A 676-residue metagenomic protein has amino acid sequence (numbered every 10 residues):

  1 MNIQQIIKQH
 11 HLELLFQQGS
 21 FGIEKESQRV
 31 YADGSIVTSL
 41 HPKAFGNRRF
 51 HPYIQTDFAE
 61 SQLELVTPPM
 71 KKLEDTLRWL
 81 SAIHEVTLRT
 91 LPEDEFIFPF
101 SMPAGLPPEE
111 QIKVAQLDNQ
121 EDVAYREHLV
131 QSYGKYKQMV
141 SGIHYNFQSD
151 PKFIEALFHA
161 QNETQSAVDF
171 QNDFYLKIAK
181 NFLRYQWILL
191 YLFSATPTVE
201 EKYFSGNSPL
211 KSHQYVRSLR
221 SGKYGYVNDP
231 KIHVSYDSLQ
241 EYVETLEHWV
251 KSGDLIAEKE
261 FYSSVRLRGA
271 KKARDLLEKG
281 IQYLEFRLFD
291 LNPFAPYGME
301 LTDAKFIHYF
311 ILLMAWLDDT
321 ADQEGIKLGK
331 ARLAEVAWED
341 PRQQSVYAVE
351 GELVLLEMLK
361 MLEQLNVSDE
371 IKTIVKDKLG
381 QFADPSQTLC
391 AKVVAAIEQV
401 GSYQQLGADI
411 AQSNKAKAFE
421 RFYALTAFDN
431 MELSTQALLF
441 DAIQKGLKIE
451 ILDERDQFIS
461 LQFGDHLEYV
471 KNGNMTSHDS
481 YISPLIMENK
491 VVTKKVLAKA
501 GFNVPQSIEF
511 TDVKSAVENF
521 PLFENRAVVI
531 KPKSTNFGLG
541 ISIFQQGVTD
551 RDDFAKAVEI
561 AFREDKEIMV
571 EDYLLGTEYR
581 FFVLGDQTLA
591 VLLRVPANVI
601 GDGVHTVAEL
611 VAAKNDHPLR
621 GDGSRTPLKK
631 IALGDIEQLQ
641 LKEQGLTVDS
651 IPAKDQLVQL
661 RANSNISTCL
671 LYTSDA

Functional and structural regions predicted by a protein language model:
M1-S35, H41-P42, R48-I54, G325 (+4 more regions): Sequence termini and other peripheral, non-core segments
M1-V130, K137-S141: Terminal catalytic/cofactor-binding subdomain
Q5-H10, L117-K135, M139, Q148-I281 (+3 more regions): Loop-rich catalytic cores of soluble enzymes, especially ATP-dependent carboxylate-amine ligases and other
E26, Y136-D150, Y283-D290, R580-F582 (+1 more regions): Histidine-centered divalent-metal-coordination microenvironment in nucleic-acid enzymes
L183-T198, I311-W338: Flexible helix-coil linker/hinge segments at domain or subdomain boundaries
R421-E488, V492-K495, K514: ATP-binding N-terminal substructure of ATP-dependent carboxylate-amine bond-forming enzymes
N472-K630, C669: Active-site nucleotide/adenylate-binding loops and adjacent lid/helix of ATP-dependent enzymes
Y672-A676: Conserved small/polar residues in nucleotide/adenosyl-binding loops
